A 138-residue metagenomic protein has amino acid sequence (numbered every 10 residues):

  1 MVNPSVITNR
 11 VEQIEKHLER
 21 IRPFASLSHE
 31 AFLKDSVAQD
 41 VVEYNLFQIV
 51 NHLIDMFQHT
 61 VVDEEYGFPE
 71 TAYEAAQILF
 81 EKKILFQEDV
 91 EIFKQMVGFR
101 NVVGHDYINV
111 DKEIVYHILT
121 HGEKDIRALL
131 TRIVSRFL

Functional and structural regions predicted by a protein language model:
M1-L138: Solvent-exposed interaction patches of small proteins and small membrane subunits
